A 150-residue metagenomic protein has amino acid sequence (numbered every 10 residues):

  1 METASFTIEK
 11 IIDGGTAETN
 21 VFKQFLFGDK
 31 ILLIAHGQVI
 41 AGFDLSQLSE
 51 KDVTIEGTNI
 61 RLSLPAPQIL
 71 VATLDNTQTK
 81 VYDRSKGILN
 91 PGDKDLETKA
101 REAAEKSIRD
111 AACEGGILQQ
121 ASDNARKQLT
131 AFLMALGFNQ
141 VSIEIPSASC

Functional and structural regions predicted by a protein language model:
M1-C150: Domain-level marker for long, solvent-exposed, non-transmembrane regions
